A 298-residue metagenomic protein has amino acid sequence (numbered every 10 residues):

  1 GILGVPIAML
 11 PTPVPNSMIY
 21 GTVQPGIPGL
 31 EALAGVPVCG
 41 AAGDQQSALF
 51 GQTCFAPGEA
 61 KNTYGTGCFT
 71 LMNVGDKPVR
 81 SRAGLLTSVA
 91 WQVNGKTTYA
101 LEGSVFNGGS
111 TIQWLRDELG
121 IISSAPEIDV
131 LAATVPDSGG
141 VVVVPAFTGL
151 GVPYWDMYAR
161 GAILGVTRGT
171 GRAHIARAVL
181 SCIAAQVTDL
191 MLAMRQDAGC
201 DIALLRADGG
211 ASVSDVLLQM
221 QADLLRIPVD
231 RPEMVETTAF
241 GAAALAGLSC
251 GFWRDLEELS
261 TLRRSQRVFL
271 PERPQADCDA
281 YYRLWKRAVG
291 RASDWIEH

Functional and structural regions predicted by a protein language model:
G1-K96, F106-S110, S123-A132, D137-S138 (+1 more regions): ATP-dependent carbohydrate kinase catalytic cores
V74-H298: Glycine/Thr-rich phosphate-binding loops that ligate phosphate moieties of nucleotide and other phosphorylated ligands
